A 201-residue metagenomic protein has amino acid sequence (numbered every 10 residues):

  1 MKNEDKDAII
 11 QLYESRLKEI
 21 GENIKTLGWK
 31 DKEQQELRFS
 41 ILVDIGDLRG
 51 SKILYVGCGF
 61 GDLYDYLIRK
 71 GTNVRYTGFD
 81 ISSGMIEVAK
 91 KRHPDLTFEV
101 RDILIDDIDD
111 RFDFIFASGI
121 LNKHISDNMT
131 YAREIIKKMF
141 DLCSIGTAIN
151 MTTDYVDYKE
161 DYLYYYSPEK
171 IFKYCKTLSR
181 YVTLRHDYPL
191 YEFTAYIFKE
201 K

Functional and structural regions predicted by a protein language model:
M1-N23: N-terminal, positively charged/glycine-rich alpha-helical extensions of SAM-dependent methyltransferases
E33-R49: Conserved alpha-helix/loop element of class I SAM-dependent methyltransferases that forms part of the SAM/SAH-binding
L54, F60-E99, I103-I105: Class I SAM-dependent methyltransferase SAM/SAH-binding core
F116-A117: A conserved beta-strand element that flanks and buttresses the S-adenosyl-L-methionine
H124-I136: A short, conserved alpha-helix within the catalytic core of class I
R133-I145: A short glycine-rich, Lys/Arg-flanked "PGG" loop and its adjoining helix->strand segment in the class I
C143-T153: Conserved beta-strand signature within the Rossmann-like core of class I S-adenosyl-L-methionine
Y162-S179: Short alpha-helix
